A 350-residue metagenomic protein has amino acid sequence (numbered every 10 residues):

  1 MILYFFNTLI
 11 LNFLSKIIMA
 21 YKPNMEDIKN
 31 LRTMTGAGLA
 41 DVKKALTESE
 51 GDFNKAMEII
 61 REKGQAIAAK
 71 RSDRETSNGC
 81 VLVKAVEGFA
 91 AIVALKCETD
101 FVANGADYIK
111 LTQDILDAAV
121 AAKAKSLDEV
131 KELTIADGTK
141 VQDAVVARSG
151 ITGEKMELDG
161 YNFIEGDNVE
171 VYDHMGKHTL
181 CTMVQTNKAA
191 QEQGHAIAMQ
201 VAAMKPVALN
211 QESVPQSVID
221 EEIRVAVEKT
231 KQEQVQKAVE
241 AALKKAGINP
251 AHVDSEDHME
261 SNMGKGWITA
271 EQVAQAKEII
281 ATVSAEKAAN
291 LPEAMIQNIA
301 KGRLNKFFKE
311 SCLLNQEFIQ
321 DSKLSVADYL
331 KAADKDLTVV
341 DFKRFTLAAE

Functional and structural regions predicted by a protein language model:
M1-I18: Short, Lys/Arg-enriched N-terminal segments with co-localized hydrophobic residues within the first ~10-30 amino acids
A20-E350: N-terminal assembly/interaction segments in proteins that build large macromolecular machines
